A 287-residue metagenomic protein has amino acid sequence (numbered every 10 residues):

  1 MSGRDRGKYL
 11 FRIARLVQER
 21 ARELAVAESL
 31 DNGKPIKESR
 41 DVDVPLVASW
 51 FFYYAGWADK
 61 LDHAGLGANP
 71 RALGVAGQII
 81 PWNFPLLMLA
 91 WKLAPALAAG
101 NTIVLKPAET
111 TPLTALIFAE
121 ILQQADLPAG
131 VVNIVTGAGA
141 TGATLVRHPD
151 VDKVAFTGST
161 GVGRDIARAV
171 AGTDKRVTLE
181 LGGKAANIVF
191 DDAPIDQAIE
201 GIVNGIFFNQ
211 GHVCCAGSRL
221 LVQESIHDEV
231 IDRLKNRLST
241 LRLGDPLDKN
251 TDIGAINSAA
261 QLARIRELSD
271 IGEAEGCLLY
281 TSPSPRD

Functional and structural regions predicted by a protein language model:
M1-L61: Glycine-rich loop-to-alpha-helix module at the N-terminal edge of alpha/beta enzyme cores
R6, E28, G100, V132 (+5 more regions): Residue-level signal for inorganic ion chemistry
R12-L16, R20, I117, I121-D126 (+5 more regions): Generic non-transmembrane alpha-helical segments
G56-H63, Q124, N204, F208 (+1 more regions): Conserved helix-loop functional segments at active or binding sites
K60-Q197, N250: Rossmann-like NAD(P) dinucleotide-binding subdomain of oxidoreductase/dehydrogenase enzymes
S159-S282: ALDH superfamily catalytic-core signature
P283-D287: A short, hydrophobic C-terminal helix/tail in secreted or cell-surface proteins
